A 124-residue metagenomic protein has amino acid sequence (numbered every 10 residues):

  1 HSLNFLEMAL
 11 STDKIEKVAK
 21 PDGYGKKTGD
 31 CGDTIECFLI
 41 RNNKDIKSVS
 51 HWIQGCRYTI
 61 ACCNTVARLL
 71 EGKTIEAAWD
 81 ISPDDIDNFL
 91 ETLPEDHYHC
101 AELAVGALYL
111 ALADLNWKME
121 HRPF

Functional and structural regions predicted by a protein language model:
H1-F124: Domain-level signature for proteins that mediate thiol-based redox and metal-cofactor handling
